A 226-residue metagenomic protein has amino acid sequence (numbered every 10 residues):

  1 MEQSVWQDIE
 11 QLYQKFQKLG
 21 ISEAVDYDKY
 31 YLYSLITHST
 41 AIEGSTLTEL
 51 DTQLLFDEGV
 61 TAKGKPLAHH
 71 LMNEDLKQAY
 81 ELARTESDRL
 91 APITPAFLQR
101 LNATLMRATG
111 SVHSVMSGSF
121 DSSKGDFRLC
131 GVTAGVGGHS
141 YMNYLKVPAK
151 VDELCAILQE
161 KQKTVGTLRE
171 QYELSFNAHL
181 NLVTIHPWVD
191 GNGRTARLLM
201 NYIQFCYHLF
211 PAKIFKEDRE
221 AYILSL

Functional and structural regions predicted by a protein language model:
M1-D190, R194-L226: FIC/Doc superfamily catalytic core
